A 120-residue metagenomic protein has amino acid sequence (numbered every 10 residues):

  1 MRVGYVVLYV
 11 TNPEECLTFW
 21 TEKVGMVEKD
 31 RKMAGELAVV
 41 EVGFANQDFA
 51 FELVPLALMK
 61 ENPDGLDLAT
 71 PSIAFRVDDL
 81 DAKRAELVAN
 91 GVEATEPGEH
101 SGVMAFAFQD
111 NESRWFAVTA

Functional and structural regions predicted by a protein language model:
M1-L17, T70-I73: N-terminal beta-strand motif that seeds the catalytic metal site of vicinal oxygen chelate
L8, K29-R31, R84-A120: Vicinal oxygen chelate
N12-E28: Amphipathic alpha-helical segments
T18, E22, D78-A89, E93: Replace "anionic and nucleotidyl ligands
V27-G65, W115-A120: Conserved short beta-strand elements that form part of the metal-binding/catalytic scaffold of enzyme active sites
E36, A69, G102: Exposed loop/turn and edge beta-strand positions of beta-sandwich/beta-sheet ligand-binding modules
V39, A74, A105-A107: Short hydrophobic/aromatic beta-strand element in the GNAT-like acyltransferase core that lines or flanks the acyl-donor
L66-R84: Mid-chain, well-packed structural core segment of small domains
